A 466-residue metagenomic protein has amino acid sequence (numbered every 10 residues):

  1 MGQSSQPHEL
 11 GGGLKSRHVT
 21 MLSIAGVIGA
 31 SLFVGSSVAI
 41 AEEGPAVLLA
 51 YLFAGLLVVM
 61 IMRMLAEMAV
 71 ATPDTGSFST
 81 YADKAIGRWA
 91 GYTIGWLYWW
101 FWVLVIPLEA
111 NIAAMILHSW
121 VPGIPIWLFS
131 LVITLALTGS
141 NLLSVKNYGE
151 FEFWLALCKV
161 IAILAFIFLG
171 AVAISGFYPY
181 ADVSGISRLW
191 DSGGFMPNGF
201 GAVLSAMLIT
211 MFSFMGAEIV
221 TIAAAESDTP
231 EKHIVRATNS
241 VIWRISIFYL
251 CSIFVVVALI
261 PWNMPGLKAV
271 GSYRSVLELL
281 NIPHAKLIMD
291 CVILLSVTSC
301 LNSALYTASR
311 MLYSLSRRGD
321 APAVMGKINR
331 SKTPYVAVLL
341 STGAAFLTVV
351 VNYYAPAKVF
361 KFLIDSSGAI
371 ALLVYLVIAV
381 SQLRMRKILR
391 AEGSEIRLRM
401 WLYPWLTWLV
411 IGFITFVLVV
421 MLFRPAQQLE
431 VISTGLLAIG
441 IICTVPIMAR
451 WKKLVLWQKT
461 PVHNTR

Functional and structural regions predicted by a protein language model:
M1-P7, S79-D83, W89, A110-S130 (+5 more regions): Helix-loop-helix connectors at the membrane interface of multi-pass transporters/channels
M1-S36, I40-A46, V58-R63, T75 (+4 more regions): Membrane-interface "cap" regions at the ends of multi-pass membrane proteins
S5-L10, V47-L48, P122-P125, L157-D290: Helix-loop-helix junctions that connect adjacent transmembrane segments in multi-pass membrane transporters
G11, V34-F129, I133, V241-R244 (+2 more regions): Extracellular loop-to-transmembrane helix junctions
D74, L97-N111, F214-S227, Y249 (+4 more regions): Membrane-helix boundary/coupling elements in multi-pass transport proteins
T80-Y81, G87, S119, W190-G193 (+2 more regions): TM-loop-TM module centered on a large, flexible mid-protein loop between adjacent transmembrane helices in multi-pass
W127-S184, M215, T238-W243, I364-V377 (+2 more regions): Membrane-interface loop-to-helix entry segments
W154, V324-K332, L372-L429, Q458 (+1 more regions): C-terminal membrane-solvent junction of multi-pass transporters and transport-like membrane proteins
